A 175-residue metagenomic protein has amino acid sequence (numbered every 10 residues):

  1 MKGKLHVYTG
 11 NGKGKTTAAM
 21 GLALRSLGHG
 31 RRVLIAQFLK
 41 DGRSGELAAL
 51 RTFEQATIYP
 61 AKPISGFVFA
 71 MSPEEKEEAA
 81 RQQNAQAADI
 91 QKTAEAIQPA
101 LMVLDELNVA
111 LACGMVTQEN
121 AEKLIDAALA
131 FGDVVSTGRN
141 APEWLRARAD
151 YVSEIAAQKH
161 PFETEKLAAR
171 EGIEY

Functional and structural regions predicted by a protein language model:
K4-T93: Conserved P-loop
G21-L22, A48-R51, P73, V116-N120 (+2 more regions): Short, glycine/charged-enriched secondary-structure capping and boundary segments
R25, A49, L124, W144-L145: Hydrophobic/aromatic ligand-binding patch that stacks against planar heteroaromatic rings of cofactors or nucleotides
L39-G42, I64-S65, N108-V109, N140-E143 (+1 more regions): Conserved nucleotide-binding/hydrolysis micro-motifs of P-loop NTPases
A70-L129: Phosphate-binding/switch loop-helix module in NTP-utilizing enzymes
M102, V134, V152-E154: Short, well-ordered beta-strand core segments
L124-P142: Sensor-1/coupling segment of RecA-like P-loop NTPase cores
R139-Y175: Phosphate-binding/switch region of NTP-binding enzymes
